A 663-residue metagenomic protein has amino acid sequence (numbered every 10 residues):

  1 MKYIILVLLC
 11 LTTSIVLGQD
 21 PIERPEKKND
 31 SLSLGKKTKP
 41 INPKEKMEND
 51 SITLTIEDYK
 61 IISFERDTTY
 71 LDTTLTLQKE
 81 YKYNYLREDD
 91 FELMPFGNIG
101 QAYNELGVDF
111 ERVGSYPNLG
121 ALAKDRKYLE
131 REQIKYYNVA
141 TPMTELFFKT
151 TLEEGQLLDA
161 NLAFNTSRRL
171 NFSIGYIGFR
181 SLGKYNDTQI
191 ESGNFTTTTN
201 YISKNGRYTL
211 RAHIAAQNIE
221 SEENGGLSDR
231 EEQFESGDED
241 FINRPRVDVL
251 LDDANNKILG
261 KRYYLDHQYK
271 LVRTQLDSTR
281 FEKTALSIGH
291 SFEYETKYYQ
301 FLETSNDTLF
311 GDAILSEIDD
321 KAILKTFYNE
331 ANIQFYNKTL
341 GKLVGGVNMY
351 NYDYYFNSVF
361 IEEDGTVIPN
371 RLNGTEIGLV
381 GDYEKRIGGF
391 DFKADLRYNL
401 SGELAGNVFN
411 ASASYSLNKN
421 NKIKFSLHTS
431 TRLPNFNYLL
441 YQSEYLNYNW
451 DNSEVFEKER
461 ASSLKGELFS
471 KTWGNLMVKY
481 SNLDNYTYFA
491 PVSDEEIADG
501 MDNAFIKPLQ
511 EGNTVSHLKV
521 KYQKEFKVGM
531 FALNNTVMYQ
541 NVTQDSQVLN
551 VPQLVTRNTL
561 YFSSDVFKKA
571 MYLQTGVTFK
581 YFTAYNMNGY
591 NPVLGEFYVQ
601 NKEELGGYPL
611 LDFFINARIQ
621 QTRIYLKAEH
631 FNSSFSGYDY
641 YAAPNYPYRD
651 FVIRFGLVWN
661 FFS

Functional and structural regions predicted by a protein language model:
Y3-T12: Sec-dependent N-terminal signal peptides
I15-N84, L276-D277: Sec-dependent signal peptide cleavage junction
G18, G114, V139-T141, I258-E303 (+1 more regions): Exposed, low-structure sequence patches enriched in small/polar residues
N42, S51-E57, I61-T68, T73 (+6 more regions): Outer-membrane beta-barrel proteins
L75-R131, N138: Low-complexity, highly charged intrinsically disordered N-terminal segments that act as targeting/localization
N118-L119, R126, E130-L162, G183: Short strand-turn segments of transmembrane beta-barrel domains in outer membranes, especially the first one or two
Q156-G178, D187-E220: Transmembrane beta-barrel wall of Gram-negative outer-membrane proteins
G206-D266, K297-D307, I314-L315, A322 (+1 more regions): Flexible loop and strand-edge segments within Gram-negative outer membrane beta-barrel domains
